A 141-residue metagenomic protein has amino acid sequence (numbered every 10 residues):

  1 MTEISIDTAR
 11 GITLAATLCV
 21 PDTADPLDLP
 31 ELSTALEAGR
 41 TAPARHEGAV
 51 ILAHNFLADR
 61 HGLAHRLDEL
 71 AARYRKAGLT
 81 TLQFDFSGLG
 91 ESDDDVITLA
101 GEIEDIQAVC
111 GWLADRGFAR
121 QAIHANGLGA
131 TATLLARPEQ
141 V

Functional and structural regions predicted by a protein language model:
M1-G48: N-terminal cap/lid segment of alpha/beta-hydrolase-fold proteins
E3-S5, G11-L14, I97, T131-V141: The alpha/beta-hydrolase serine catalytic core
D22-L32, P43-D85: Short, surface-exposed "cap/lid" segments of acyl-processing enzymes
A58, G88, A130: Active-site micro-motifs of SAM-dependent methyltransferase domains
G62, D93, T133-L135: Short glycine-/acidic-enriched loop or helix-start segments at secondary-structure transitions that form or flank
R66, V96-R116: Alpha/beta-hydrolase active-site loop
F84-I97: Glycine-rich "HGGG/HGxG" loop immediately N-terminal to the catalytic nucleophile of the alpha/beta-hydrolase
A108-V141: Primarily recognizes the serine-hydrolase "nucleophile elbow" in alpha/beta-hydrolase and SGNH/GDSL folds
